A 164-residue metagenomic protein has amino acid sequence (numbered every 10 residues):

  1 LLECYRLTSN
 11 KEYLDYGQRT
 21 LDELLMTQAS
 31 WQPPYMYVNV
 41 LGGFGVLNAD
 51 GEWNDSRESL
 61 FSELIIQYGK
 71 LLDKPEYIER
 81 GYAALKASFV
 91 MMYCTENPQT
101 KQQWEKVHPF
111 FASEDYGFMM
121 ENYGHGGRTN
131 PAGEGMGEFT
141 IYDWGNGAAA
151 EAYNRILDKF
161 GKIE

Functional and structural regions predicted by a protein language model:
L1-E164: Glycan-recognition and catalytic cores of secretory/periplasmic carbohydrate-active enzymes
